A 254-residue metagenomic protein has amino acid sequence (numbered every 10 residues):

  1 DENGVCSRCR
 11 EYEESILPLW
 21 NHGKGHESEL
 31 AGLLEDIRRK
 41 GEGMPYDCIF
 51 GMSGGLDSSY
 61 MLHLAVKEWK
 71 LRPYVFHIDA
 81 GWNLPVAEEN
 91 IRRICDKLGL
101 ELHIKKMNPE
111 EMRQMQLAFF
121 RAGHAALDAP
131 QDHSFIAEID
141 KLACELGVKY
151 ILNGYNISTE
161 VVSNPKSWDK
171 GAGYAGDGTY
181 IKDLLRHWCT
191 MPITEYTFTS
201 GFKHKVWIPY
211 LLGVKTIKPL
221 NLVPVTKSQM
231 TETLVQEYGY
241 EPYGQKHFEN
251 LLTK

Functional and structural regions predicted by a protein language model:
D1-C48, L64-K254: Nucleotide-activated chemistry modules centered on ATP-dependent adenylation/adenylyltransferase
C48-D57: Short, glycine-rich nucleotide/cofactor-binding loops
Y60-M61: Hydrophobic positions on the alpha1 helix immediately C-terminal to the Walker A/P-loop
